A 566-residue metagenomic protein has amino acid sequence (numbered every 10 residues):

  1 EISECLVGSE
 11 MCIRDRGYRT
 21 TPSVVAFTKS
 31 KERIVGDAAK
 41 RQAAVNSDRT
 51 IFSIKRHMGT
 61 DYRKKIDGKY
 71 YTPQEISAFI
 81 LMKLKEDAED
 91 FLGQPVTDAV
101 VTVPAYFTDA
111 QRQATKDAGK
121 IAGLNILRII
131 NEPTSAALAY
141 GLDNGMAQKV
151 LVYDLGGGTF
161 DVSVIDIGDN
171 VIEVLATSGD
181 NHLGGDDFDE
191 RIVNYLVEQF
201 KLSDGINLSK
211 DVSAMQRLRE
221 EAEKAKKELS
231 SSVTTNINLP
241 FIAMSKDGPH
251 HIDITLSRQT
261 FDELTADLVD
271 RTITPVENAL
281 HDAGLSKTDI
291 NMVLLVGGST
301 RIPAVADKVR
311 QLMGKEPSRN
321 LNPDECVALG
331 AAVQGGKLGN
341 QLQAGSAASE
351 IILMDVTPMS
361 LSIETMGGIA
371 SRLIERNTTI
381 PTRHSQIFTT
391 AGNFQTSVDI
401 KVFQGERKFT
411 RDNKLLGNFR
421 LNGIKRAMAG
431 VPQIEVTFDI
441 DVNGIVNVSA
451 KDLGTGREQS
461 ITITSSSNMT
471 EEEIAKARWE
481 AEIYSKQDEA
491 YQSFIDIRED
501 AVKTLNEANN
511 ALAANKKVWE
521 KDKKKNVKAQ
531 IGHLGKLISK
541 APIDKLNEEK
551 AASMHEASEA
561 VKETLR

Functional and structural regions predicted by a protein language model:
S3, V7-T60, K64-Y70, F79 (+1 more regions): Oxyanion-binding/catalytic loops of NTP- or PPi-dependent enzymes
